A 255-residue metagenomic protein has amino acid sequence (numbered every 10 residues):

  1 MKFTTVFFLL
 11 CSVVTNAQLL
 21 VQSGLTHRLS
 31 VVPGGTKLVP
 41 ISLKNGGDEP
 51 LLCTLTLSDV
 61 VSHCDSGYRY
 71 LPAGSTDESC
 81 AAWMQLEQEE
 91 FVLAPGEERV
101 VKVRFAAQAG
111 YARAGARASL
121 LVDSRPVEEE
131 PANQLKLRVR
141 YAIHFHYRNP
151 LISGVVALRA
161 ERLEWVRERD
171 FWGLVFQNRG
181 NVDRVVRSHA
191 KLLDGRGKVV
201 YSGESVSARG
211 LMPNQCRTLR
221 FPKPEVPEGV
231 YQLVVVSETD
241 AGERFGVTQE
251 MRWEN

Functional and structural regions predicted by a protein language model:
M1-F8: Sec-dependent signal peptide recognition, specifically the positively charged N-region followed immediately by
F8-A17: Hydrophobic h-region of N-terminal signal peptides that target proteins for export in Gram-negative bacteria
A17-L51, Q88-E90, V156-G173: Beta-sheet-dominated interaction scaffolds and their linkers
L19-S23, E49-V100, R187-S188, G195-V199: Surface-exposed binding patches on compact interaction domains or structured appendages
V39-N45, G96, V103-F105, A118-V122 (+1 more regions): Buried hydrophobic-core signal for structured, non-transmembrane domains
K44-E49, V60, Q177-D183: Short solvent-exposed strand-capping/beta-turn motif centered on an Asx-Ser/Thr pair
E49-H63, A106-R148, P227-N255: Terminal connector regions
G74-G110, K198-P227: Intrinsically disordered, low-complexity Pro/Gly/Ser/Thr-rich segments with frequent PxxP/GP/PP motifs and embedded
